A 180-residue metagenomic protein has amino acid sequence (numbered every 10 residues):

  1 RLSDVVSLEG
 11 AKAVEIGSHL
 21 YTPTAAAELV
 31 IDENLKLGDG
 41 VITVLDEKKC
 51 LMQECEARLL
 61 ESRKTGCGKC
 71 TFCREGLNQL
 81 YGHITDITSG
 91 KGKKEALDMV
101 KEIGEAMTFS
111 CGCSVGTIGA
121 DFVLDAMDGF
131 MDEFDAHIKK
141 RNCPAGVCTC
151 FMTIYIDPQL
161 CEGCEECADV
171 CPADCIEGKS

Functional and structural regions predicted by a protein language model:
R1-T153: Redox cofactor-anchoring modules in respiratory/redox and cofactor-processing assemblies
L2-D4, T153-E177: Non-catalytic terminal/interface segments that mediate subunit docking, oligomerization, and allosteric communication
T71-N78, T117-I118, E166-S180: Iron-sulfur cluster-binding cysteine motifs and their immediate structural context in ferredoxin-like electron-transfer
